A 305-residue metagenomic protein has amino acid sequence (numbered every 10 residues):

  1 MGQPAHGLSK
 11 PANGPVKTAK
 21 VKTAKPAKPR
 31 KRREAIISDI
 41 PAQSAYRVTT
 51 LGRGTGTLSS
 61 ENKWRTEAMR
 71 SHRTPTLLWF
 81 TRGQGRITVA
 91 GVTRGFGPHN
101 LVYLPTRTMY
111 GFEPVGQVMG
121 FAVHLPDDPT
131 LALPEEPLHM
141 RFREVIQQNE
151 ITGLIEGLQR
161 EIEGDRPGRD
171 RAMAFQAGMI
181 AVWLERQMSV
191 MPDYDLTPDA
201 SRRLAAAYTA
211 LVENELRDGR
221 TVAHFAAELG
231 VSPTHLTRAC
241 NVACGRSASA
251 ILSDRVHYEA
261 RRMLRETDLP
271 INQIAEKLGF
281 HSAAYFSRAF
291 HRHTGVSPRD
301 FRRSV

Functional and structural regions predicted by a protein language model:
M1-A5, N13-V16, V21, A284-V305: …primarily DNA-binding HTH/wHTH and HhH modules…
M1-G85, R94: Generic protein-terminus/edge-of-domain signal
T18-Y46, M109-D165, A181-R186: A hydrophobic/aromatic-rich effector-binding and dimerization subdomain of bacterial HTH-type transcriptional regulators
G91-T106: Short acidic-glycine-tyrosine-enriched beta hairpin
H99, H224-V231, L236, C240 (+3 more regions): Append "Primarily bacterial transcriptional regulators
F142-I146, D165-M173, V182-L229, V242-D254: Short, Lys/Arg-enriched, Trp-marked, Pro/Gly-tolerant hinge/linker segments that flank
V242-S282, R303-V305: Terminal helix-turn-helix DNA-binding modules in bacterial transcription factors
